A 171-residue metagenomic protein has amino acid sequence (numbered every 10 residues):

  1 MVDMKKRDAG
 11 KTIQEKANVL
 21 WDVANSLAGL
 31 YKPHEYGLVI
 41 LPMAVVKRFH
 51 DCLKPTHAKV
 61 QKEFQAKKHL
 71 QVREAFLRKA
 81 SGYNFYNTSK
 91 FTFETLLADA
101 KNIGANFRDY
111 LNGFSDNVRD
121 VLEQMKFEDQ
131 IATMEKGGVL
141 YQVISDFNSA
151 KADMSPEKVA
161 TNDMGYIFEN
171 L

Functional and structural regions predicted by a protein language model:
M1-L171: Non-catalytic, mostly N-terminal accessory regions of nucleic-acid modification and defense proteins
